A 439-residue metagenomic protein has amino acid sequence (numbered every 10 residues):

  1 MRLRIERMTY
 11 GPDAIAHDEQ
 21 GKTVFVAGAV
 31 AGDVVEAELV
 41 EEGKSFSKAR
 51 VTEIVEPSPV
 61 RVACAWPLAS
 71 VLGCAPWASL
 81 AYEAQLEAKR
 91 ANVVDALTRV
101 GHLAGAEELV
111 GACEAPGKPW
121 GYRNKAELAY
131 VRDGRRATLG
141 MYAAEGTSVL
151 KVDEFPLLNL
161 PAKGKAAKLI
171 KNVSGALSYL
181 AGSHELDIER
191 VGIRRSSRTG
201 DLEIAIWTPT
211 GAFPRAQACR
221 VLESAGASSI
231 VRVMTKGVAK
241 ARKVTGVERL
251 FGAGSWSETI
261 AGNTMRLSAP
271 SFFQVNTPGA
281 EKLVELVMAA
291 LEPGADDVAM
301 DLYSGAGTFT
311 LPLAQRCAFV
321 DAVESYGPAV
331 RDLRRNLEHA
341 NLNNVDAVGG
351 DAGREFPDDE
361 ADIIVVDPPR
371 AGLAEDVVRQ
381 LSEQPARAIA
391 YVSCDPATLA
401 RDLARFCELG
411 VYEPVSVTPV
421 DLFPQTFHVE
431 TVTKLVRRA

Functional and structural regions predicted by a protein language model:
M1-A69, T98, A104, G146 (+2 more regions): Terminal RNA-binding accessory module
R4, Y10, A212-A439: Rossmann-like S-adenosyl-L-methionine
A16, G32, A75, D395 (+1 more regions): Residue-level signal for inorganic ion chemistry
T52-A65, S70-I188: Extended interfacial segments that mediate partner engagement and assembly in macromolecular machines
N124, L202, D296-D297: Nucleotide donor/acceptor-binding cores
R195-R198: Structural signature of eukaryotic scaffold interfaces centered on beta-propeller domains
I204-P214: A short interface-forming secondary-structure element
